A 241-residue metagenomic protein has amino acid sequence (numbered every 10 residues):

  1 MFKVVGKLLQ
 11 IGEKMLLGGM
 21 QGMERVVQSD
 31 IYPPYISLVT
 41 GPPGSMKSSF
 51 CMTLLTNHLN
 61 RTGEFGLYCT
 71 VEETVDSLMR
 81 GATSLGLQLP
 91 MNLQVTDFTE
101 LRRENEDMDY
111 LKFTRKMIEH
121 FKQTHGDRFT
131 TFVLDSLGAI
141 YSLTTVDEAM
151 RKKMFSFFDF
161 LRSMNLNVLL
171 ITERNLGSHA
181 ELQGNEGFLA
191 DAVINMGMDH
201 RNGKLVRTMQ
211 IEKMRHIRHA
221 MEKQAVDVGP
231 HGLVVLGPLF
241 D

Functional and structural regions predicted by a protein language model:
M1-E13, A220-D241: C-terminal regions of RecA-like/P-loop NTPase motor modules
G18-D30: Pre-Walker A adenine-sensing motif
P33, S37, P42-M108: Conserved P-loop
L38, T131-D135, L169, I194: Structural motif
F65, N92, D127-T131, S163-I171: Loop/turn-to-beta-strand initiation segments
E72-D76, T99-R103, L137-A139, R174-S178 (+3 more regions): Conserved nucleotide-binding/hydrolysis micro-motifs of P-loop NTPases
R102-M164: Phosphate-binding/switch loop-helix module in NTP-utilizing enzymes
N167, T172-G232: Phosphate-binding/switch region of NTP-binding enzymes
